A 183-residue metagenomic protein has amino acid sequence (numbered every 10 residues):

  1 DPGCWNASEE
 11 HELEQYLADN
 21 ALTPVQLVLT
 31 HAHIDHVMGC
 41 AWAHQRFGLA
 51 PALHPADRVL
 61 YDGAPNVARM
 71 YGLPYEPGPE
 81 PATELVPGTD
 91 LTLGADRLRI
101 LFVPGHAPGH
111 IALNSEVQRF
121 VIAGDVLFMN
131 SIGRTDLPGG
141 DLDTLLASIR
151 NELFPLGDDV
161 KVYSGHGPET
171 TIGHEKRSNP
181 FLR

Functional and structural regions predicted by a protein language model:
D1: Short beta-strand segments
C4-T92, D96, R177-F181: Active-site HxH/HxHxD metal-binding segment of metal-dependent hydrolases
C4-W5, V67-M70, D96-R183: Metallo-beta-lactamase
